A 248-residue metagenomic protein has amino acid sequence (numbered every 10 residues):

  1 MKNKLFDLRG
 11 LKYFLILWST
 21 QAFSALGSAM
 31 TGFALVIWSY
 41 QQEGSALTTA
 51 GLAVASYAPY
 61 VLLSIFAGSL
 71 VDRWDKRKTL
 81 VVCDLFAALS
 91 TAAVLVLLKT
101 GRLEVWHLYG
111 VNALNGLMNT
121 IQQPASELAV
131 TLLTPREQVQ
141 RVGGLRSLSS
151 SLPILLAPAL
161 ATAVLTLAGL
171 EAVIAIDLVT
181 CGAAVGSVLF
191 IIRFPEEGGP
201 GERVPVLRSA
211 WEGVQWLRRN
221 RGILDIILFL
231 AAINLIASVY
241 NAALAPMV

Functional and structural regions predicted by a protein language model:
M1-V248: Alpha-helical transmembrane-bundle signature of multi-pass membrane transport and export proteins
